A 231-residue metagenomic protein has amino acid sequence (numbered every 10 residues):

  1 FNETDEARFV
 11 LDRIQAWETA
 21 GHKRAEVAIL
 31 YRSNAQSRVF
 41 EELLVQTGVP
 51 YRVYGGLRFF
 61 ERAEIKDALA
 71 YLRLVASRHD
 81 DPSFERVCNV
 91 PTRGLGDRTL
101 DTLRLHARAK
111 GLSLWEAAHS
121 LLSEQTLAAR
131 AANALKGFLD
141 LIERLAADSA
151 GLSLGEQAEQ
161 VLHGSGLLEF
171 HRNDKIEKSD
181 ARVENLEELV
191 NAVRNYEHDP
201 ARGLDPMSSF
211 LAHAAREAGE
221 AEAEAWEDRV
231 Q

Functional and structural regions predicted by a protein language model:
F1-P50, R73-R78, A109, A132 (+2 more regions): Helicase P-loop NTPase motor core
E6-R13, D67, E188, Q231: Well-ordered alpha-helical segments embedded in enzymatic catalytic cores
V10, I29, A68, G96 (+2 more regions): A residue-level signal for conserved active-site and pocket-lining positions in enzyme catalytic cores
Q15, T19, K23, A35 (+3 more regions): Accessory C-terminal helicase-associated subdomains
V45-V49, L57-T92: Conserved short internal alpha-helix adjacent to the catalytic or cofactor-binding core of large enzyme scaffolds
A68, E85-A107, A128: Helix-hairpin-helix
A107-S120: A short beta-strand-loop micro-motif that forms or neighbors metal/cofactor- and ligand-binding patches at active-site
